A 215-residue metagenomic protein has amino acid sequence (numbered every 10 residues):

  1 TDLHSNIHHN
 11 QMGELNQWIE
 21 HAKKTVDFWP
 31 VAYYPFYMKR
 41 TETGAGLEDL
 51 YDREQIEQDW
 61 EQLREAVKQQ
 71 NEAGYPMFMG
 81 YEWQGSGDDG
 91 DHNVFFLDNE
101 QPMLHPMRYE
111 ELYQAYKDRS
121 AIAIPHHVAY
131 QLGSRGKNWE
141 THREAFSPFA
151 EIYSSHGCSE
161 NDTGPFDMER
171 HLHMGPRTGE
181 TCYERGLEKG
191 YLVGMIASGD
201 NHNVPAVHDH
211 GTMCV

Functional and structural regions predicted by a protein language model:
T1-V215: Extended, charged catalytic domains and RNA/DNA-binding interfaces, predominantly in divalent-metal-using enzymes
